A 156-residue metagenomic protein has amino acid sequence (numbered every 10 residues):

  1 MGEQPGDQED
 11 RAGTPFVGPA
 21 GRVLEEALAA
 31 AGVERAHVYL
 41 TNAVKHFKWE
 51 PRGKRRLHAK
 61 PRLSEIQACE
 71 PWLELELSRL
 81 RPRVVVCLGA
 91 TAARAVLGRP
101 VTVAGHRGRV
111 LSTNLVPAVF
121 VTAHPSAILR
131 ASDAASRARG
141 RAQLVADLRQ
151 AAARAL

Functional and structural regions predicted by a protein language model:
M1-L156: A polyanion-binding, active-site-adjacent surface
